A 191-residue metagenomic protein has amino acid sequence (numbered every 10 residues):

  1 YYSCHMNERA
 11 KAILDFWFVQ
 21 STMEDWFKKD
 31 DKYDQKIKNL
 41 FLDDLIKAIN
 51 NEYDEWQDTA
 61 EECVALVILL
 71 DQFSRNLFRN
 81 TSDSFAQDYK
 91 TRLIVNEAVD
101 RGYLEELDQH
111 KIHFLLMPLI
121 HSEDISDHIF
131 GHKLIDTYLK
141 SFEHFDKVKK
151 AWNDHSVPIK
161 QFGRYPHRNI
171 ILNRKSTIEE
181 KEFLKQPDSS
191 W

Functional and structural regions predicted by a protein language model:
Y1-H5: Short, Lys/Arg-enriched N-terminal segments with co-localized hydrophobic residues within the first ~10-30 amino acids
M6-W191: Intrinsically disordered, low-complexity activation-like regions
